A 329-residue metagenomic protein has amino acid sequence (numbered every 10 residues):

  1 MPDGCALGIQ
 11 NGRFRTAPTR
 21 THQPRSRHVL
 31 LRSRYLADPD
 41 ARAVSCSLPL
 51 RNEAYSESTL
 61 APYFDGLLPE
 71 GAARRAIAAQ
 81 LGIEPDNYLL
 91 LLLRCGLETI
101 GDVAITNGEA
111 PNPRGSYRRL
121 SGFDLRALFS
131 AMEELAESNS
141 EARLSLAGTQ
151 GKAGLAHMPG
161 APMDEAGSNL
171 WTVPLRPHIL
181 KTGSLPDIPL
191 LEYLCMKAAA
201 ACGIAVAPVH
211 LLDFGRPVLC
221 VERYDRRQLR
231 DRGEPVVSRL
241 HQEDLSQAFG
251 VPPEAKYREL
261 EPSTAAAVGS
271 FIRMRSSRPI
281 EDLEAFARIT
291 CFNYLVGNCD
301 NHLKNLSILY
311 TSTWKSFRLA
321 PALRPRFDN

Functional and structural regions predicted by a protein language model:
M1-N329: Phosphate/dinucleotide-binding and metal-coordinating scaffold of catalytic cores in nucleotide-dependent enzymes
